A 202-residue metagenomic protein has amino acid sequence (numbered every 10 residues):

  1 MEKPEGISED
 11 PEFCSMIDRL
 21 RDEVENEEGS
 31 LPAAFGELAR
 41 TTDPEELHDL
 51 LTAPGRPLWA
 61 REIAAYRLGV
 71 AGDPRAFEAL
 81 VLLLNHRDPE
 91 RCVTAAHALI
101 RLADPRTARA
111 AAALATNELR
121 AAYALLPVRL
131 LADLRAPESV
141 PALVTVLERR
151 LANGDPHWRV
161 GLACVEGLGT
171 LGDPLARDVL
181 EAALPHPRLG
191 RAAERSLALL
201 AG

Functional and structural regions predicted by a protein language model:
P4-D18, A39-A53, D73-N85, D104-N117 (+3 more regions): Amphipathic alpha-helical scaffolding segments comprising HEAT/armadillo-like alpha-solenoid repeats
I17-E28: HEAT-repeat alpha-solenoid elements in large eukaryotic scaffold proteins
E28-L31, R61, C92, A124 (+2 more regions): Residue-level detector of extended alpha-helical repeat arrays and alpha-solenoid scaffolds
E28-R40, D49, R56, A60-V70: Alpha-helical segment of the N-proximal tetratricopeptide repeat
L31-A34, A64, A95, P127 (+2 more regions): Conserved hydrophobic register position within alpha-solenoid helical repeats
A34-E37, R67, A98-R101, L130 (+2 more regions): Core register positions within helices of long alpha-helical scaffolds
G55-P57, R87-D88, L119-R120, H157 (+1 more regions): Short inter-helical turns and helix N-cap capping residues of alpha-solenoid HEAT/ARM repeat scaffolds
H157-A183: Extended alpha-helical scaffolding segments
